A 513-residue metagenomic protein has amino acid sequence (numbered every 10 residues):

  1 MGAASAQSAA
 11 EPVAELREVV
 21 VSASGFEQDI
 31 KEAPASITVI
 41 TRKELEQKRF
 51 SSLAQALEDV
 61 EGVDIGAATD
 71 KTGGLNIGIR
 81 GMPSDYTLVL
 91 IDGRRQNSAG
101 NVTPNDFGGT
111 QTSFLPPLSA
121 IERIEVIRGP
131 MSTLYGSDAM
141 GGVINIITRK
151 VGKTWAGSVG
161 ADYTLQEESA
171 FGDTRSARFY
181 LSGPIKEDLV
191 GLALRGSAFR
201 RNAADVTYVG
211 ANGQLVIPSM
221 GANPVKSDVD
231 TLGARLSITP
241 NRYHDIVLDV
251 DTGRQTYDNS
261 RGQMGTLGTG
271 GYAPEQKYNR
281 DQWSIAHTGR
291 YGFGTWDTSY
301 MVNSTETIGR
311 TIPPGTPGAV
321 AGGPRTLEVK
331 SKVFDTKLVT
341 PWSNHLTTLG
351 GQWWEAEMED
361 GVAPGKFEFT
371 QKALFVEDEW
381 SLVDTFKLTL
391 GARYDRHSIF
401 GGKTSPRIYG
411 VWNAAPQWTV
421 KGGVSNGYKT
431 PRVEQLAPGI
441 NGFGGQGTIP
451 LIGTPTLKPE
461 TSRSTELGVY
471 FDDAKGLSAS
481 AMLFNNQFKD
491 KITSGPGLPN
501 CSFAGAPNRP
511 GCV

Functional and structural regions predicted by a protein language model:
M1-E58, S182-G183, L232, I238-R242 (+2 more regions): N-terminal Sec signal peptide and the immediately downstream disordered periplasmic leader that contains the TonB box
S22, A54, E58-S98, E122: Extracytoplasmic beta-strand/coil segments of soluble accessory domains associated with Gram-negative outer-membrane
A35-S52, I77-M82, G109-T112, L165-E167: Short, polar/charged loop or turn motifs at beta-strand boundaries
L53-A56, L75-G78, L90-D92, T110-F114 (+3 more regions): N-terminal periplasmic accessory domains that precede and gate Gram-negative outer-membrane beta-barrel machines
Q96-R128: Short acidic/polar hinge/loop motifs at secondary-structure boundaries that mediate gating or recognition
D106, G152-Q276: Periplasmic-side early beta-strands and strand-to-turn transitions of outer-membrane beta-barrels
G233, S237-Q255, P274-G402, R407-A415 (+1 more regions): Face-selective signature of the C-terminal outer-membrane beta-barrel domain
G265, T269-R290, L327, N413 (+4 more regions): Outer-membrane beta-barrel signature, preferentially recognizing the C-terminal barrel domain of Gram-negative
